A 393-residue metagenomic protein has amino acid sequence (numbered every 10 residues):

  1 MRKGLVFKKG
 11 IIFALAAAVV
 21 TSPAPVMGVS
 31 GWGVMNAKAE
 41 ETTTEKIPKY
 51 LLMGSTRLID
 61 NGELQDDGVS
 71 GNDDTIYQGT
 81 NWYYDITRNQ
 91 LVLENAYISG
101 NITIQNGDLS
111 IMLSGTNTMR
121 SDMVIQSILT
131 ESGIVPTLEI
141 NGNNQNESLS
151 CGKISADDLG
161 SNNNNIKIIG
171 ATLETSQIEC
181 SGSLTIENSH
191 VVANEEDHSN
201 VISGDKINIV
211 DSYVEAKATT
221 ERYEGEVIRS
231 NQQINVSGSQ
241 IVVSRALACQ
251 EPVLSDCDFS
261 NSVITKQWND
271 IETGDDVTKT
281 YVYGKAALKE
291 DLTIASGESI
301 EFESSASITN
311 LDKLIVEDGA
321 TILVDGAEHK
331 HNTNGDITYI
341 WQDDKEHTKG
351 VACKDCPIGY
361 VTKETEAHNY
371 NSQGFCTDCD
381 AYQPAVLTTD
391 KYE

Functional and structural regions predicted by a protein language model:
M1-A14: Bacterial Sec-dependent N-terminal signal peptides
I11, G28-G31, K345: Generic detector of ordered secondary-structure context
F13, W32-K330: A composition-driven surface/loop motif
V20-M35: C-terminal segment of classical bacterial N-terminal signal peptides
V20-S22, E45, G133, C249 (+2 more regions): Compositionally biased, intrinsically disordered/low-complexity regions enriched for serine, proline and threonine
V26-G28, L93, S255, Y360 (+1 more regions): A generic alpha-helix propensity feature with a strong bias for hydrophobic helices
H329-E393: Extracellular modular ligand-binding repeats in secreted and cell-surface proteins
